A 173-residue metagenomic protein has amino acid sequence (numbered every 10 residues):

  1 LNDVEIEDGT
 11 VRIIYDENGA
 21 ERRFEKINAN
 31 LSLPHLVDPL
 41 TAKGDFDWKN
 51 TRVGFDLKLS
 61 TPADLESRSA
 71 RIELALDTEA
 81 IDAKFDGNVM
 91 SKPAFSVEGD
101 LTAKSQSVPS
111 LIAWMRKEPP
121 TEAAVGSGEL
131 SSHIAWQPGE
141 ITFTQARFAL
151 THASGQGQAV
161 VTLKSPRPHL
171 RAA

Functional and structural regions predicted by a protein language model:
L1-V97: Elongated, acidic membrane-bridging lipid-handling scaffolds and related periplasm/extracellular "bridge/tunnel" systems
D8, Y15, L33, A103-S107 (+3 more regions): Residues on the solvent-exposed faces and adjacent turns of beta-rich solenoids used to engage binding targets
V11-I14, D82, V108, S154-Q156 (+1 more regions): Short beta-strands and strand-coil junctions in structured, solvent-facing domains, enriched
A29, R116-P120: Extracellular loop and loop/strand-boundary signature of outer-membrane beta-barrel proteins
A42-G44, L57, F85, G99-L101 (+3 more regions): Membrane-embedded beta-strands that build the outer-membrane beta-barrel scaffold
L74, P119-T121, H133, Q145: Beta-strand-rich interaction surfaces with strong enrichment in secreted/lumenal proteins
I112-A113, E122-G128, S132-I134: Extended non-catalytic domains of envelope/secretory-pathway proteins
W136-A172: Repeat-solenoid scaffold signature
